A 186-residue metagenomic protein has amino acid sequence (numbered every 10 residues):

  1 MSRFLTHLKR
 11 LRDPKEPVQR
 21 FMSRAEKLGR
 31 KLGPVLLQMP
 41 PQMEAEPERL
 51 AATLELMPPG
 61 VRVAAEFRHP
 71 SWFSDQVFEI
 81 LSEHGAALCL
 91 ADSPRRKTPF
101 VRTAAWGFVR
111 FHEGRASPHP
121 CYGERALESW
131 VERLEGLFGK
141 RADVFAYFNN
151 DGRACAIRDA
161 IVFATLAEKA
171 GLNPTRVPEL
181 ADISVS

Functional and structural regions predicted by a protein language model:
M1-S186: Residues lining hydrophobic/aromatic ligand-binding pockets adjacent to catalytic sites
